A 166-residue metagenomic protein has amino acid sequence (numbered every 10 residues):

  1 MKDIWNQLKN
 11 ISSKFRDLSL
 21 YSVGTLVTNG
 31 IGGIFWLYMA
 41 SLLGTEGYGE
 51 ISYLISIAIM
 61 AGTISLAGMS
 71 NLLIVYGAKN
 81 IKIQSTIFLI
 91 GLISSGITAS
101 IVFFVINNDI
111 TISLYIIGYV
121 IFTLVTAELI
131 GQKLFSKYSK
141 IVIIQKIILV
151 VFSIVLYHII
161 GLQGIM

Functional and structural regions predicted by a protein language model:
M1-K2: Short, charged cytosolic
W5-S12, L43-G47, A58-L92, G131-S136: Transmembrane-helix boundary and interhelical linker motifs in polytopic inner-membrane proteins
N10-A67: Signature of the first transmembrane helix
F15-R16, S56, N71-Y76, D109 (+1 more regions): Short, intrinsically disordered/low-complexity patches at protein termini and at juxtamembrane boundaries
S19, V23, Y53-S56, K82-L92 (+1 more regions): Internal alpha-helical transmembrane segments of multi-pass membrane proteins, especially GPCRs
T25, L37-S41, I55, N71 (+5 more regions): Transmembrane alpha-helix boundary and packing residues in multipass membrane permease domains and related
I90-M166: Hydrophobic transmembrane helix module of multi-pass membrane transport proteins
